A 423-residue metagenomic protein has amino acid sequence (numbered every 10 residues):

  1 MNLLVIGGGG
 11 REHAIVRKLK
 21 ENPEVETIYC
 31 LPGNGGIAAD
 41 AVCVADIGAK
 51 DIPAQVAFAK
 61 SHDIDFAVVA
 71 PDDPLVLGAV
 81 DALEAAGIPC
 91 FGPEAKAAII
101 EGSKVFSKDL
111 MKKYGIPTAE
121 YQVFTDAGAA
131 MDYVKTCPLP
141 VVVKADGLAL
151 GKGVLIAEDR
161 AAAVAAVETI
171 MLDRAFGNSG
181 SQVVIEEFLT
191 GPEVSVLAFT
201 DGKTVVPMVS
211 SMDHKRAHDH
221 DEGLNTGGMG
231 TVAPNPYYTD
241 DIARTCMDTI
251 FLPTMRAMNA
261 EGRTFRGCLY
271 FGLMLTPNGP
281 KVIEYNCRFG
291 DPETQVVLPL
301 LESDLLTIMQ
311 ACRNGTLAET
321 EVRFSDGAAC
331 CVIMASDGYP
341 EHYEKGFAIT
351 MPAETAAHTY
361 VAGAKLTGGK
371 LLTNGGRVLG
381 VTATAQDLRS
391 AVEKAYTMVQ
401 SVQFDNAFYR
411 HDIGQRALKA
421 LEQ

Functional and structural regions predicted by a protein language model:
M1-A95: ATP-binding N-terminal substructure of ATP-dependent carboxylate-amine bond-forming enzymes
L4-V5, E101-Q182, M212, P236 (+1 more regions): Active-site nucleotide/adenylate-binding loops and adjacent lid/helix of ATP-dependent enzymes
E21, G36-A38, F91, K113-G115 (+12 more regions): Solvent-exposed alpha-helices and their adjacent loops that cap or buttress functional pockets in soluble metabolic
V68, A79-T118, Q122: Glycine/small-residue-rich loop that forms an oxyanion/phosphate-binding "nest" at active or ligand-binding sites
A157-T294: Internal nucleotide-binding/catalytic subdomain
M247-L269, N286-A356: Active-site "cap" helix and flanking loop/linker of ATP-utilizing ligase/carboxylase catalytic domains
A311-Q423: Peripheral (often C-terminal) accessory segments that flank ATP-dependent C-N-forming ligase machineries
